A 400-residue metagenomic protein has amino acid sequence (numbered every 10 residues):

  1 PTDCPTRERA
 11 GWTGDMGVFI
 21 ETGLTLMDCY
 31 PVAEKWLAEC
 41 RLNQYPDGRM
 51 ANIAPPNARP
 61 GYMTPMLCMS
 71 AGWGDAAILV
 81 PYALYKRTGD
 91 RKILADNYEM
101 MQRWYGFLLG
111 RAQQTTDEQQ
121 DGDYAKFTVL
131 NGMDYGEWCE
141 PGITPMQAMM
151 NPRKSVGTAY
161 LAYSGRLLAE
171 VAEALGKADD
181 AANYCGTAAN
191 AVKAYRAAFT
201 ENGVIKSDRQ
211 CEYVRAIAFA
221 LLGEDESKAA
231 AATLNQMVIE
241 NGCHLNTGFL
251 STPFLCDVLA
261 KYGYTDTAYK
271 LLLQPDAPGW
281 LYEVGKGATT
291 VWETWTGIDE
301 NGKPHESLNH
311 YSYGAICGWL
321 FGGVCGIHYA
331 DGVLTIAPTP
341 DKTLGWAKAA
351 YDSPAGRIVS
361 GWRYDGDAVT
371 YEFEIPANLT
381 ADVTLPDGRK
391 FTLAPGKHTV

Functional and structural regions predicted by a protein language model:
T2-I53, R87-Y160, A172-I217: Active-site acid/base region of carbohydrate-active enzymes
A10-L24, Y30-W36, S70-A83, K154-A169 (+4 more regions): Well-ordered alpha-helical segments within folded domains of soluble proteins
L26-A33, D90, L221-A229, Y262-T267 (+1 more regions): Short helix-capping/linker segments at secondary-structure and domain boundaries
P56-R59: Mature catalytic domains of secreted/periplasmic carbohydrate-active enzymes
G61-T64, K86, R91, Y135-R153 (+6 more regions): Short beta-alpha connecting loops at secondary-structure transitions that line or flank enzyme active sites
N151-G157, E224-A229, R363: Long, charged, mostly alpha-helical binding arms that flank functional sites
C185-G186, N190, D266-V400: Non-catalytic C-terminal accessory modules of carbohydrate-active enzymes
E201-D299, K303-H305: Extracellular polysaccharide-recognition and catalytic grooves
